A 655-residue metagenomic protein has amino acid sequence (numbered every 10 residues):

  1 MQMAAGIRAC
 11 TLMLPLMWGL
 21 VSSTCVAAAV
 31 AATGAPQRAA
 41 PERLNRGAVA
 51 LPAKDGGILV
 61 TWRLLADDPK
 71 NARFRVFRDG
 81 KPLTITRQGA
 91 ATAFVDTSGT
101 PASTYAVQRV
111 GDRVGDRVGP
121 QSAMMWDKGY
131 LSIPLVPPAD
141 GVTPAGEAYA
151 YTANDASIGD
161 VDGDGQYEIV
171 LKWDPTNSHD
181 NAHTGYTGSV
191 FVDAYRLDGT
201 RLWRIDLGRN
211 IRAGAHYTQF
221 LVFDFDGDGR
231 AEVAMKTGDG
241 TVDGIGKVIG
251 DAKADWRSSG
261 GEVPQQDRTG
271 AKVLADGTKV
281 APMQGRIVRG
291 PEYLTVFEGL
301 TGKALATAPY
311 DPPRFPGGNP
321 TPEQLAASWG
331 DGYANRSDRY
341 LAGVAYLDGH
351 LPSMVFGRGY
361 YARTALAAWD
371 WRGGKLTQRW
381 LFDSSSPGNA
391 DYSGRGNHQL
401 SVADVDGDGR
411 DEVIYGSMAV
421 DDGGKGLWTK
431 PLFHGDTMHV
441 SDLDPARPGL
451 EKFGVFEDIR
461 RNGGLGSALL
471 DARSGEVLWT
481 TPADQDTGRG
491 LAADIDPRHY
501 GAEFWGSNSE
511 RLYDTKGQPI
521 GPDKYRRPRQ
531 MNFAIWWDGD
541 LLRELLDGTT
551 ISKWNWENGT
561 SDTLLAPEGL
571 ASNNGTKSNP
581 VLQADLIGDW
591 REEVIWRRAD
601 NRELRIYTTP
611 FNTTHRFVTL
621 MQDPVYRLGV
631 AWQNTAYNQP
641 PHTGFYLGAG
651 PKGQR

Functional and structural regions predicted by a protein language model:
M1-I7: N-terminal secretory signal peptides that target proteins for export/translocation
C10-T24: Bacterial N-terminal signal peptides
V21-G34: Signal peptide processing junction and immediate N-terminal pro/mature segment of secreted/exported proteins
R38-N45, G57, L64-P69, R87-R655: Beta-propeller-forming repeat regions
A50-K54: Short, solvent-exposed loop/linker segments at the N-terminal edge of repeated beta-sheet extracellular domains
F74-V76: Short beta-strand elements bearing conserved aromatic residues within extracellular beta-rich modules
P82-T84: Ser/Thr-rich low-complexity repeats and stalk/linker segments
